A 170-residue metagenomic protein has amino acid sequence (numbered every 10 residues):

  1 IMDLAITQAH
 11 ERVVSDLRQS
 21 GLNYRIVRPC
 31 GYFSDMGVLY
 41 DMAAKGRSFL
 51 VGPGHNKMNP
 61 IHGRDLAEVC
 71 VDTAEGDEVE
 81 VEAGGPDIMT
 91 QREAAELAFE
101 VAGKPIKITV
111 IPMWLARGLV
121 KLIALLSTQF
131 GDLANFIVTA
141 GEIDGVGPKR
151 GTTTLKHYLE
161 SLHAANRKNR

Functional and structural regions predicted by a protein language model:
I1-A44: Glycine-/Pro-rich loop/turn segments that contact NAD(P) or position catalytic residues in Rossmann-like domains
S34-D41, D72-V81, K104-I106: Glycine/proline-rich active-site loop of Rossmann-fold NAD(P)-dependent oxidoreductases
M42-G52: A short C-terminal helix-loop "cap" of Rossmann-like NAD(P)-dependent dehydrogenase/epimerase domains
G52-A74, V79: Substrate-positioning beta->alpha
K57-R64, A83-V101, W114-G118, T153: Substrate-binding strand-loop-helix patch in Rossmann-like NAD(P)-dependent oxidoreductase/epimerase domains
A67-A74, A95-A98, L155, L162: Hydrophobic "lid"/C-terminal helical patch of Rossmann-like NAD(P)-dependent dehydrogenase/epimerase domains
E93-E142: Terminal hydrophobic/aromatic helix or amphipathic segment near a protein terminus
A140-R170: Amphipathic terminal alpha-helices
